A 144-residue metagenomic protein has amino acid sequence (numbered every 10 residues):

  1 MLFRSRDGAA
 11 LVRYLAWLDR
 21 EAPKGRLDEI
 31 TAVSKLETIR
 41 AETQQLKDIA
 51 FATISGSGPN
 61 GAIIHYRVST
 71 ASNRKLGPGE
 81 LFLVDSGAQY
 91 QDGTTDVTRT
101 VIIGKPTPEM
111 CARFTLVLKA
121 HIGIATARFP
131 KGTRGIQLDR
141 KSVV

Functional and structural regions predicted by a protein language model:
M1-V144: Active-site neighborhoods and metal-handling regions in enzymes and metal-associated proteins
